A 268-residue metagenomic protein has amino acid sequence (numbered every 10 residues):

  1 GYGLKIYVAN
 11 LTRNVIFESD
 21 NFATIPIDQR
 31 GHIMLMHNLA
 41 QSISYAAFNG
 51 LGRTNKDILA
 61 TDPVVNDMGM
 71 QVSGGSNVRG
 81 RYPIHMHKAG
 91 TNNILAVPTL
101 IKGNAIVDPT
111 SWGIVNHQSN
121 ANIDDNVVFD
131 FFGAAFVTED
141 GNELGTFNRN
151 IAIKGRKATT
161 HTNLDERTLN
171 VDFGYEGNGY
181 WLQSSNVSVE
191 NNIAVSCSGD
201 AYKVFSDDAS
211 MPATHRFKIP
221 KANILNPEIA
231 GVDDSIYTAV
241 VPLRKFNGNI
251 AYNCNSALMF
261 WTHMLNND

Functional and structural regions predicted by a protein language model:
G1-D268: Beta-strand/loop edge motif enriched in small/polar residues
